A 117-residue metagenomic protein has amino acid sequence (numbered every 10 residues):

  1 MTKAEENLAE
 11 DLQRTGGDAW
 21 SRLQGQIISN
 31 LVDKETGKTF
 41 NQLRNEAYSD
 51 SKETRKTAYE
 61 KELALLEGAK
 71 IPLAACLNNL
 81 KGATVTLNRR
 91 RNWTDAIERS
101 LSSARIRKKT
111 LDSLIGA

Functional and structural regions predicted by a protein language model:
M1-A117: His/Asp/Glu-rich acidic catalytic environments and adjacent acidic regulatory segments
